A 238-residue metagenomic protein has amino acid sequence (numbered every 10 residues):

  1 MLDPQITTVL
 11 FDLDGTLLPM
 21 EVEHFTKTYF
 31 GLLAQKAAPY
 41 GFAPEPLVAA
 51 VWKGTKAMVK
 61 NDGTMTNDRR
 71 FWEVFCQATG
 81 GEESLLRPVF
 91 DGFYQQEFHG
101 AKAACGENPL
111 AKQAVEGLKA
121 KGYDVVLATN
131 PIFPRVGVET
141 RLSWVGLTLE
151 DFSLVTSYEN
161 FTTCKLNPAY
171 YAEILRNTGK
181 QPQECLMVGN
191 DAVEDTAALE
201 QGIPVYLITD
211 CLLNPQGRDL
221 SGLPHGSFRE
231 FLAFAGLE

Functional and structural regions predicted by a protein language model:
M1-A50: Active-site neighborhood of HAD-like aspartate-dependent phosphohydrolases
M1-V9, E116-G117, N130-F133, V138-E238: Asp-based, Mg2+/Mn2+-dependent phosphohydrolase catalytic module
V22-F25, Y29, E107, G137-V138 (+1 more regions): Residues at alpha-helix caps and immediate loop-helix transition turns in enzyme cores, especially N- and C-cap
T26-A34, V51-K56, W72, F90-F98 (+1 more regions): Hydrophobic alpha-helical core bundles mediating ligand binding, dimerization, or RNAP-core interactions
E45-Q95: A metal-dependent, Asp-based hydrolase signature
M65-R70, S84-P88, Q95-V126: Short, acidic loop-to-helix structural element flanking the phosphoryl-transfer center in phosphate-processing enzymes
